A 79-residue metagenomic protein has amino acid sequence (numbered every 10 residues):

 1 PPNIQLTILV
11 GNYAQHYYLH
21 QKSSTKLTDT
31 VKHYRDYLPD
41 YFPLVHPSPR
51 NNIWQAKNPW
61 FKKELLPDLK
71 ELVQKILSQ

Functional and structural regions predicted by a protein language model:
P1-Q79: Glycine/proline-rich loop-helix segments at beta-alpha junctions forming the active-site rim of enzyme cores
